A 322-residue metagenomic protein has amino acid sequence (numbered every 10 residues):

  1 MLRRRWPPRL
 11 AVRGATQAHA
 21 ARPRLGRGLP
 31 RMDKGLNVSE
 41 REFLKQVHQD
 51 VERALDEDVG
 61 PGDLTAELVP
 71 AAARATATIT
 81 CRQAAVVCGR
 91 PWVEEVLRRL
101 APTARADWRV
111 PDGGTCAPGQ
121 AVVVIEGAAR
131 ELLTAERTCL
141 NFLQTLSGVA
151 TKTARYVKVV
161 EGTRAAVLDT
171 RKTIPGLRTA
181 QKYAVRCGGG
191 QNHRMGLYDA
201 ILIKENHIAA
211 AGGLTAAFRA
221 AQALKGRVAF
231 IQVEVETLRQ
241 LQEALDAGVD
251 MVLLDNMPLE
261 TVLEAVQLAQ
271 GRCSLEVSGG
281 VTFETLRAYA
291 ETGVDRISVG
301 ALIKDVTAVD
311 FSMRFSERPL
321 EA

Functional and structural regions predicted by a protein language model:
D33-A247, M251, E260-L268, S274-S278 (+3 more regions): Acidic/glycine-rich phosphate/pyrophosphate-binding loops and surrounding catalytic core that coordinate Mg2+
N256: C-terminal active-site rim and adjoining tail of enzyme catalytic domains
G271-S274, E317-P319: Short acidic, glycine/proline-enriched helix-loop-strand junctions
I303-A322: Short, charged, intrinsically disordered terminal tails
